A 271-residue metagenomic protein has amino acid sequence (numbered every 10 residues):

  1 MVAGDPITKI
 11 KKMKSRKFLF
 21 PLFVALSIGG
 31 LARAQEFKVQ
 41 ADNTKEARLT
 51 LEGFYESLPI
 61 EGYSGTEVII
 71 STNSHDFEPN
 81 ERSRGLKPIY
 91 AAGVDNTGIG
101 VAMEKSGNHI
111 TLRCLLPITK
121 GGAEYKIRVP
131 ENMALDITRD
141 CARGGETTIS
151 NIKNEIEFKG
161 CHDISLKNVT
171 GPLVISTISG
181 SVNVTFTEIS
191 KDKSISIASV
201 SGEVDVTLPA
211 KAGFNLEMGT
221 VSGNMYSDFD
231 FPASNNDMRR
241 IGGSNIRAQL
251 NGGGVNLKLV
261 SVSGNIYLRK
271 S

Functional and structural regions predicted by a protein language model:
M1-K38: Bacterial Sec-dependent N-terminal signal peptides
A34-A142, T148-K159, V174, K191 (+1 more regions): Acidic (Asp/Glu) and glycine-rich low-complexity loops/linkers that are typically intrinsically disordered
E56-L58, F186, G264: Extended lipid/amphipathic-ligand handling interfaces
H75, G145, G180, G202 (+2 more regions): Hydrophobic lipid-interacting interfaces of membrane-associated proteins
D136-T138, E146-T147, N183-V184, D205-T207 (+1 more regions): Beta-strand-rich extracellular passenger or scaffold domains
K159-C161, V169: Basic (Lys/Arg-enriched) interaction patch that binds polyanionic ligands
L166-V169, L173-T177, T185-A198: Short helix-loop boundary/capping segments
L257-R269: Outer-membrane beta-barrel "beta-signal"
